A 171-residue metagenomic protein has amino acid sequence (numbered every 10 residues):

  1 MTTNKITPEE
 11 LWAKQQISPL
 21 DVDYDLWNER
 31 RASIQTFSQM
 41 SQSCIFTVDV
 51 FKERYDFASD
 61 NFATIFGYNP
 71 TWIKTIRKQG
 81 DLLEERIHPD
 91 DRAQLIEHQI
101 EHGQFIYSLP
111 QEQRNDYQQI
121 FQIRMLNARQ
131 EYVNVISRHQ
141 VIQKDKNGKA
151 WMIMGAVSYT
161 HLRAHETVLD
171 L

Functional and structural regions predicted by a protein language model:
M1-D21: Short, low-complexity N-terminal regulatory "tails/caps" that precede and couple sensory modules
D23-L82: PAS-family sensory domain signal
D81-F105: PAS/GAF/H-NOX family sensory domains and closely associated sensor/linker modules
I106-H139: Per-ARNT-Sim (PAS) sensory domains and their PAS-associated C-terminal
R138-I153: Short loop/turn elements at sensory-signaling interfaces that couple input to output
A156: Sensory beta-strand/linker motifs that couple input domains to effectors
H161-A164, V168-D170: Single conserved hydrophobic/aromatic residue that forms the stacking wall/gate of nucleotide- or nucleobase-binding
